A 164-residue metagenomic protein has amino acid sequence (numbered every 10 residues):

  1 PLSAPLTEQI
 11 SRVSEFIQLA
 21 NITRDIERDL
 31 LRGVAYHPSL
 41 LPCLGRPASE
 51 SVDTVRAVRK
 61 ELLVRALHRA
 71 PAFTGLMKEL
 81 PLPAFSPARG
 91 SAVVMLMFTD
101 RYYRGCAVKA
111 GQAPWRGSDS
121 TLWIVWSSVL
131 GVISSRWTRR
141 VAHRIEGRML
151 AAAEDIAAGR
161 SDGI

Functional and structural regions predicted by a protein language model:
P1-F16, R28-I164: Catalytic cores of Mg2+-dependent Asp-rich isoprenoid enzymes
I22: Divalent-cation
